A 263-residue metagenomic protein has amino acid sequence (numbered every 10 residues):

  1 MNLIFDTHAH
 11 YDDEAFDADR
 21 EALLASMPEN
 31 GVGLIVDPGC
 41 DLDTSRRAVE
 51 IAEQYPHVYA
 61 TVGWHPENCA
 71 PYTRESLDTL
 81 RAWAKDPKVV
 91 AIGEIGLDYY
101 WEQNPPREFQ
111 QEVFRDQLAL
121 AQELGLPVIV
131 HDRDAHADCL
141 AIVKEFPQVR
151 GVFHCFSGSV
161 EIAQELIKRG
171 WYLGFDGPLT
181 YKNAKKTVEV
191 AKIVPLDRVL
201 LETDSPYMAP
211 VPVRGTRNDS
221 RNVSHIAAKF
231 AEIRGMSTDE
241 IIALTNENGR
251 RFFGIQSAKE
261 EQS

Functional and structural regions predicted by a protein language model:
M1-S263: Mid-domain alpha/beta scaffold segments of enzyme catalytic cores
